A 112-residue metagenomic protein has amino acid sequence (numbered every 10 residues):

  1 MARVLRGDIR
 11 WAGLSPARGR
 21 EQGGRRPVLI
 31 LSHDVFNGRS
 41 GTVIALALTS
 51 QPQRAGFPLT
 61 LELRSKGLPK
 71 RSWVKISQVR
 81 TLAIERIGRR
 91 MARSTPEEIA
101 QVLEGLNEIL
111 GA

Functional and structural regions predicted by a protein language model:
M1-A112: Conserved functional hotspots at enzyme active or ligand-binding sites that engage polyanionic ligands
